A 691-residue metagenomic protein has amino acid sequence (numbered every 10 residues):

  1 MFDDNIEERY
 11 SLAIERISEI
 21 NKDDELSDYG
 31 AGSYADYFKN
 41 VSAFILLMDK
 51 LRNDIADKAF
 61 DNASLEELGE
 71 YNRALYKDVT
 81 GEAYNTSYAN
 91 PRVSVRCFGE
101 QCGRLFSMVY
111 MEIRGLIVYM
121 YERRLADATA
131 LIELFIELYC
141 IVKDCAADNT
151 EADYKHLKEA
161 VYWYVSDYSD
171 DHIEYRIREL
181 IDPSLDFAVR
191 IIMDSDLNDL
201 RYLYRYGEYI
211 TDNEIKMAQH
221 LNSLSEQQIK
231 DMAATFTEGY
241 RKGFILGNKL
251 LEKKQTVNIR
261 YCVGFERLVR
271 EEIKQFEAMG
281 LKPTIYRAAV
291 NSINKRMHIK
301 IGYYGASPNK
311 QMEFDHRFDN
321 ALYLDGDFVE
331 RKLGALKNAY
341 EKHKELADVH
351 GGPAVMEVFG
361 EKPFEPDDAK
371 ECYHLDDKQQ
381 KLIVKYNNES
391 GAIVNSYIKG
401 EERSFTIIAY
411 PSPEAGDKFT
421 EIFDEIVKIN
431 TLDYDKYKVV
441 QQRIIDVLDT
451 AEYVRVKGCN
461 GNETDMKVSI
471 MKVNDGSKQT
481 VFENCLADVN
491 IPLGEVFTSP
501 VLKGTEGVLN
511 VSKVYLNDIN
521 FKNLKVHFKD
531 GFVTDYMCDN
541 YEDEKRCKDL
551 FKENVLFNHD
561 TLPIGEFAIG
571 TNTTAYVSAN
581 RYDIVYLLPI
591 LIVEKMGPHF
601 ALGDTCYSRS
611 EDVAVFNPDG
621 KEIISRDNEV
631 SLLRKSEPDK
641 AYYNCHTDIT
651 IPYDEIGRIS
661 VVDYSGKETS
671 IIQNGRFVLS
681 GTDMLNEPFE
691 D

Functional and structural regions predicted by a protein language model:
M1-K503, I672-D691: Active-site bordering "gate/hinge" segments that shape substrate access to catalytic or cofactor-binding pockets
G264, E361-P363, S412, G461-E463 (+8 more regions): Short, glycine-/Ser/Thr-/acidic-enriched flexible segments
G391-A392, V440-Q442, L493-V496, L509-V514 (+3 more regions): Glycine-rich, charged/polar anion/phosphate-binding loops that engage phosphate groups from diverse ligands
D449, N517-N520, D560, V593: Short solvent-exposed loop/turn micro-motifs enriched in small/polar/acidic residues
V501-N558: Long, well-ordered mid-to-C-terminal structural blocks that present hydrophobic/aromatic surfaces
G504-E506, F521-N523, D530-V533, L562-E566 (+3 more regions): Active-site lining segments that contact anionic ligands and/or coordinate catalytic metals
Y536-Y607, E611: Dual-mode signal for accessory low-complexity, basic/Gly-rich regions
D619-D691: Extended hydrophobic packing segments that form well-structured cores
